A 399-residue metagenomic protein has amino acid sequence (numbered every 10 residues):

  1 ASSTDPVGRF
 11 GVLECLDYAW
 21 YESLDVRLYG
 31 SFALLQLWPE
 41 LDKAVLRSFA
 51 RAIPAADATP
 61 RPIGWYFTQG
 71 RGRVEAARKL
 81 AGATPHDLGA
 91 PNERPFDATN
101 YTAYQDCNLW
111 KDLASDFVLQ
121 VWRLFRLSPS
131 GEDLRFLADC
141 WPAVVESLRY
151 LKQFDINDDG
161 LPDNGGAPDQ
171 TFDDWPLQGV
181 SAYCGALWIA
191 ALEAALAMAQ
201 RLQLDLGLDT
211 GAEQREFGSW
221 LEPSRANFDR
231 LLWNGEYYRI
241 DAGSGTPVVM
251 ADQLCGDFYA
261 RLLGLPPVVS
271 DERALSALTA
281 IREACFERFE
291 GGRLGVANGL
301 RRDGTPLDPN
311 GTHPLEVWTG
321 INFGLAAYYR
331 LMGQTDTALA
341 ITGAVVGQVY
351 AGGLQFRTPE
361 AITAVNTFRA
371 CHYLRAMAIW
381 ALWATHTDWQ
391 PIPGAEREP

Functional and structural regions predicted by a protein language model:
A1-C15, A50, P54-N108, I156-G179 (+3 more regions): Extended glycan-interaction surfaces of carbohydrate-active proteins
G8, L16-D158, G179-A199, G256 (+5 more regions): Aromatic-rich carbohydrate-recognition surfaces in CAZymes
S23-P54, A114-D116, P142, A186 (+5 more regions): Active-site core of glycosidic bond-cleaving carbohydrate-active enzymes
R61-Y66, R135-D139, G160-D163, Q203-E216 (+1 more regions): Short, glycine/acidic-rich hinge or "gate" loops at secondary-structure transitions that mediate conformational
F125-R126, E396-E398: Short, intrinsically disordered, charge-balanced linker/junction segments flanking boundaries in proteins
R126, S130, Q153, R201-L204 (+3 more regions): Secondary-structure boundary motif
